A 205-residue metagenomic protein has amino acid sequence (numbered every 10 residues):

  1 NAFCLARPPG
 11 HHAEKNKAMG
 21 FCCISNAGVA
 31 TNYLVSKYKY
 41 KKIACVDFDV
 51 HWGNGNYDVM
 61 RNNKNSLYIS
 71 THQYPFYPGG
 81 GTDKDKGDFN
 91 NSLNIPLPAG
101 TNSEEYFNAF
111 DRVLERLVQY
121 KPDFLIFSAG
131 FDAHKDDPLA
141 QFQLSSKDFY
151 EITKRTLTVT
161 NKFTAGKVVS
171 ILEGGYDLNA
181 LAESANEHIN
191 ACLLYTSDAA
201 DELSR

Functional and structural regions predicted by a protein language model:
F3-R155, K162, N190: Conserved alpha-helical scaffold segments that buttress catalytic/binding sites
H134-D137, D177-L181: Short active-site-adjacent structural elements
S146, L178-L194: Short, electropositive alpha-helical surface patch
F163-K167: A short helix->loop->beta-strand "cap" motif at the edges of active sites that frequently abuts
Y195-A200: Conserved small/polar residues in nucleotide/adenosyl-binding loops
